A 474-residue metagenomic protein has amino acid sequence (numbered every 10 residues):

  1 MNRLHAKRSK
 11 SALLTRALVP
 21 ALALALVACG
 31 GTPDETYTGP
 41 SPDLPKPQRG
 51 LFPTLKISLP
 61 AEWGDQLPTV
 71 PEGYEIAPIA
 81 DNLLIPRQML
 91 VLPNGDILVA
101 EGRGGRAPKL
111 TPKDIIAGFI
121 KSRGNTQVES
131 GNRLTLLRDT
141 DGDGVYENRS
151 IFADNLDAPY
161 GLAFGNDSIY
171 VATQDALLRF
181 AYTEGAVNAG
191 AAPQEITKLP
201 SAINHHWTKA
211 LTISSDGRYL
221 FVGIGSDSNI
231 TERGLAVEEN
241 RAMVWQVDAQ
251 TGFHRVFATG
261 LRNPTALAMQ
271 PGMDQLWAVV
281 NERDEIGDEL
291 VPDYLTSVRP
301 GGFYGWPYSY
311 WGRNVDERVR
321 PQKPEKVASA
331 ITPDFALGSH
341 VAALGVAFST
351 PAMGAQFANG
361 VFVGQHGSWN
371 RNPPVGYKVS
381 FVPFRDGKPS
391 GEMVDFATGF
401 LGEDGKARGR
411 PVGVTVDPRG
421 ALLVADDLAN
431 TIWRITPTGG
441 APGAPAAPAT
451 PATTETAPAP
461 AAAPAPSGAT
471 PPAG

Functional and structural regions predicted by a protein language model:
L26-A28: C-terminal motif of bacterial Sec signal peptides marking the signal peptidase cleavage site
G31-V70, R106-L110, I116-G124, E129-G131 (+8 more regions): Beta-propeller domain segments
A80-N82, I151-L156, I196-I203, V256-G260 (+3 more regions): Surface loop/turn motifs at the tips and blade-to-blade linkers of beta-strand repeat domains
M89, L162, L211, P264-L267 (+2 more regions): Hydrophobic core register within WD40 beta-propeller blades
L92-N94, F164-N166, I213-D216, P271-M273 (+2 more regions): Residue-level detector of Asp-centered blade-edge/turn motifs that repeat once per structural unit in beta-propeller
D96-L98, S168-V171, Y219-G223, Q275-V279 (+2 more regions): Conserved beta-propeller blade signature
E147-N166, T173-S214: Asp-box/WD-like beta-propeller blade repeats and closely related beta-sheet repeat scaffolds
P442-G474: Compositionally biased, proline/threonine/alanine/serine-rich low-complexity intrinsically disordered stretches
